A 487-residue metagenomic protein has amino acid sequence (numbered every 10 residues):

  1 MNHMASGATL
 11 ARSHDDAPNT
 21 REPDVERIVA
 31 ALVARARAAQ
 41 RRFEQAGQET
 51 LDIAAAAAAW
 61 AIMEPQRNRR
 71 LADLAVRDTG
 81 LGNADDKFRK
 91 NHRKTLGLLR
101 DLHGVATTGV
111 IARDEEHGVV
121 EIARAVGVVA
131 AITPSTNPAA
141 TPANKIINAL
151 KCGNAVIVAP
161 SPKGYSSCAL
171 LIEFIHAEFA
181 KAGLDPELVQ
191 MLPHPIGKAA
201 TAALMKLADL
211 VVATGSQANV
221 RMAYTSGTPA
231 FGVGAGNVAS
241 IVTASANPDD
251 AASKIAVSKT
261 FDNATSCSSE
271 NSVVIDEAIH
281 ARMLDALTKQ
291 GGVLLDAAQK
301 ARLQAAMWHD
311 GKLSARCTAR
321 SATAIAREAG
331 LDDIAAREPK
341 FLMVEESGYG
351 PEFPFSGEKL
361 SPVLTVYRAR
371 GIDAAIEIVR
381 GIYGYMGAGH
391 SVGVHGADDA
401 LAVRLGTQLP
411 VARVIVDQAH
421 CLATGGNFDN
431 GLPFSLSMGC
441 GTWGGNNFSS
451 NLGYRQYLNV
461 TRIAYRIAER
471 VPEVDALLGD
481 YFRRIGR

Functional and structural regions predicted by a protein language model:
N2-V120, K289: N-terminal Rossmann-like NAD(P)+-binding subdomain of aldehyde/semialdehyde dehydrogenases
D16, P23, A143, Q217-G350 (+1 more regions): ALDH superfamily catalytic-core signature
L32-A34, G232-G234, D262-C267, F353-L360 (+1 more regions): Short, flexible turn/loop "capping" segments at secondary-structure junctions
V33-Q40, E44-G47, A55-Q66, A75 (+14 more regions): Structural signal for hydrophobic packing residues in well-ordered secondary-structure cores of soluble enzyme domains
E44, D333, R337-R487: Conserved C-terminal structural/oligomerization subdomain of aldehyde/semialdehyde dehydrogenase
Q45-T50, R70-A72, D185-L188, N263-C267 (+5 more regions): Flexible, glycine/charged-enriched surface loops at secondary-structure junctions
T107-D250: Rossmann-like NAD(P) dinucleotide-binding subdomain of oxidoreductase/dehydrogenase enzymes
P160, N237-I241, E270-N271, M438-G444: Short beta-alpha connecting loops at secondary-structure transitions that line or flank enzyme active sites
